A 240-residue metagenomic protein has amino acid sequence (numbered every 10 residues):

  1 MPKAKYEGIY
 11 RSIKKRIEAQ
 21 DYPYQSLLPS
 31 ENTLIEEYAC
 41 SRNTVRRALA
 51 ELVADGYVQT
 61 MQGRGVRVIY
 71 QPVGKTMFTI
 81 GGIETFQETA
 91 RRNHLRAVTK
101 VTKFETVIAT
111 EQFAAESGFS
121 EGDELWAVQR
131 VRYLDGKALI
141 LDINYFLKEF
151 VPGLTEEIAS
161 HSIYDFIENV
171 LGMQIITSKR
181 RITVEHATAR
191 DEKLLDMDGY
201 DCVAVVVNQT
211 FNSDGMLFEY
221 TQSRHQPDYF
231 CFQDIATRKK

Functional and structural regions predicted by a protein language model:
M1-R42: Extreme N-terminal segment that seeds HTH/winged-HTH DNA-binding domains in transcriptional regulators
A4-Y6, S30, R67-G81: Short, cationic-aromatic polyanion-contact patches
Y22-P23, V58, A138: Conserved hydrophobic residue
L49-A50: Short, hydrophobic-biased segments on the C-terminal half of alpha helices that form "recognition helices"
A54-G63, I69: Beta-hairpin "wing" of winged helix-turn-helix
Q59-T60, E84-Q87, R91-L95: Extended, compositionally biased flexible segments
R96-K240: C-terminal all-alpha effector/ligand-binding and dimerization domain of prokaryotic HTH-type transcriptional repressors
